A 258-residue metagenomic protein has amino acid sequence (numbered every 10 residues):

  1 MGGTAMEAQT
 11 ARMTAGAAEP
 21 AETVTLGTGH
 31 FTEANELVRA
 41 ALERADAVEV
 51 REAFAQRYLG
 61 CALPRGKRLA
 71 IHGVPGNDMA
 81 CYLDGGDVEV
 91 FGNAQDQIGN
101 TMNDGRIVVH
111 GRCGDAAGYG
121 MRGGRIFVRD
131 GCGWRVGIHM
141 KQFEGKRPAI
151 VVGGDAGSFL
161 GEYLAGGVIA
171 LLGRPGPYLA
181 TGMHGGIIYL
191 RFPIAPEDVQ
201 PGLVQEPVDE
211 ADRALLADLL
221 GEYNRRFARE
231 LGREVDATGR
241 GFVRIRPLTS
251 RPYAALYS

Functional and structural regions predicted by a protein language model:
G2-S258: Long, distal/terminal scaffolding or interaction modules with repetitive or compositionally biased sequence
